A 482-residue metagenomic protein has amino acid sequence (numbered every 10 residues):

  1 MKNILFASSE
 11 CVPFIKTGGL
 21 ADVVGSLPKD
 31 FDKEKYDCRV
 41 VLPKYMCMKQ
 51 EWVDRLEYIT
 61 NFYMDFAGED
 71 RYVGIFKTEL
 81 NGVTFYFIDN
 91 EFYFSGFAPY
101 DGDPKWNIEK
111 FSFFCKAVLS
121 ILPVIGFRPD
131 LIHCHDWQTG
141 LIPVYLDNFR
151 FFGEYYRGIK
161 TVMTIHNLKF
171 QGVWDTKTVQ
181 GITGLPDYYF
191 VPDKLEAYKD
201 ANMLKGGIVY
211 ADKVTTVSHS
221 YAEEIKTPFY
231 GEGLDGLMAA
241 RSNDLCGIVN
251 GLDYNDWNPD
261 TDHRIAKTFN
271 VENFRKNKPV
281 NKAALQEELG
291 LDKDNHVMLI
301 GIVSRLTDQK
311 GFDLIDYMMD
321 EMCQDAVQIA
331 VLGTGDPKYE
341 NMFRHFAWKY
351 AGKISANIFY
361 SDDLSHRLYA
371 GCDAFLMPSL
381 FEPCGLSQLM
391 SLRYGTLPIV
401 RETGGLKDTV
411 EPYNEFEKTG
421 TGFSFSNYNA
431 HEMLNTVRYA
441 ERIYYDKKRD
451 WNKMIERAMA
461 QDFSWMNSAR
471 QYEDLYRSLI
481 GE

Functional and structural regions predicted by a protein language model:
M1-E482: Catalytic cores of nucleotide-sugar-dependent glycosyltransferases that transfer UDP/GDP/TDP-activated
